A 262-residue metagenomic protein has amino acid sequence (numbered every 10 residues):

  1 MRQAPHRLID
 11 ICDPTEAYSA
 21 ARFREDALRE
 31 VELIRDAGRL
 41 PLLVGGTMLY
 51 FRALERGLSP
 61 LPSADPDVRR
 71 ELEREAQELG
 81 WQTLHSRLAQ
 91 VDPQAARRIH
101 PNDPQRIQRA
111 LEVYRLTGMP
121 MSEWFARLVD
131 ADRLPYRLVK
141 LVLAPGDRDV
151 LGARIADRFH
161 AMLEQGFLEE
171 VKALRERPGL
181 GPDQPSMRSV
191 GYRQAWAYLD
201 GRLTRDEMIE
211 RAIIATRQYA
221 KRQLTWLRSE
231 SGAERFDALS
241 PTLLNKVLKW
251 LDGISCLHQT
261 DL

Functional and structural regions predicted by a protein language model:
M1-L262: Phosphate/pyrophosphate-binding catalytic cores of soluble transferases and nucleic-acid-acting enzymes
